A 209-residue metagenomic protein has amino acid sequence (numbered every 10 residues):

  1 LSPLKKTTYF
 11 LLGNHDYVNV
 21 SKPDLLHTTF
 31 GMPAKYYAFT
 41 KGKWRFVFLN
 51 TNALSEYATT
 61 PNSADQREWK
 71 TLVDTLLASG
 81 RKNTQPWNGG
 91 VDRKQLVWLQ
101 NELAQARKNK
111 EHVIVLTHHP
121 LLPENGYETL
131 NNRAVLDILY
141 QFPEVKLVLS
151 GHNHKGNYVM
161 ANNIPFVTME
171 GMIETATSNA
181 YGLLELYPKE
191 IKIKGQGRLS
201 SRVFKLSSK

Functional and structural regions predicted by a protein language model:
L1-N109, A134-E144, V159-G195, F204-S208: Extended active-site neighborhood of metal-dependent phosphoesterases/phosphodiesterases
G13-N14, H118, G151-H152: Active-site glycine-centered loops adjacent to acidic/histidine catalytic or metal-binding residues that shape
N19, L122-N125: Short, solvent-exposed loop/turn segments at secondary-structure junctions
A53-S55, H119-P123, K155: Short, catalytically relevant binding-site loops at active-site mouths
H112, V145-G151: Metal-dependent active-site segment of extracytoplasmic phospho-/sulfohydrolases and closely related
N125-T129, K205-S207: Short, solvent-exposed loop/turn segments at secondary-structure boundaries
L149, N153-V159: Surface-exposed, charged secondary-structure patches
